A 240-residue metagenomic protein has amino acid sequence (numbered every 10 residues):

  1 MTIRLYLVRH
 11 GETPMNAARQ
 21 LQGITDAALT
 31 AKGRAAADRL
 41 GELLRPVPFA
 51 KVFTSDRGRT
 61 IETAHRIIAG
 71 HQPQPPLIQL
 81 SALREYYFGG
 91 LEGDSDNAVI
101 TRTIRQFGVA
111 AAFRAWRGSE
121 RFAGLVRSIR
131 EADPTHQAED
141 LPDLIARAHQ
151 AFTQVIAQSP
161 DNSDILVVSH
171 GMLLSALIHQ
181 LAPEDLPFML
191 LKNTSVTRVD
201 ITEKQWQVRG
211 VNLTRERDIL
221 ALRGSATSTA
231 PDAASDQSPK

Functional and structural regions predicted by a protein language model:
M1-I3, Y86-A98, P142, I156-D164 (+1 more regions): Acidic, low-complexity terminal tails and accessory targeting/binding regions of phosphate-metabolizing enzymes
R4-H10: Short, hydrophobic/glycine-enriched beta-strand segments
E12-I67, Q137-H149: Loop-to-helix element that buttresses phosphate recognition and phosphoryl-transfer chemistry
A28, Q72-L80, D185-K192: Short hydrophobic/aromatic-enriched beta-strand-loop microsegments
G41-R114, W206: Phosphate-coordination/substrate-recognition cap region in phosphate-metabolizing enzymes
G58-R59, L173-S175: Glycine-rich phosphate-binding loops at beta-strand->alpha-helix junctions
R105-D143, D232-Q237: Short glycine/proline- and acidic residue-enriched helix-loop micro-motifs that form flexible lids or anion-recognition
H170: Short basic (Lys/Arg) and small-residue
